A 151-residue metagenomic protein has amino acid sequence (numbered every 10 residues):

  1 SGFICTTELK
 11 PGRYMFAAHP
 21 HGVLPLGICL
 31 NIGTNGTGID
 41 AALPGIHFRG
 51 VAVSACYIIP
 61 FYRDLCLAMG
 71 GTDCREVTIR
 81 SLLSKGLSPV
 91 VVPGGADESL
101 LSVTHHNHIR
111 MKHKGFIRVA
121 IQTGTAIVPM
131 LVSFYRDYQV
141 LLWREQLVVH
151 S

Functional and structural regions predicted by a protein language model:
K10-G86, G95-K112: Catalytic core of membrane glycerolipid acyltransferases/transacylases, capturing the structured, soluble-facing
C56, G95, T104-S151: A cross-family acyltransferase "interaction/gating" segment
G86-L87, T123: Short, well-ordered alpha-helix to beta-strand connector turns
V92: Phosphate-binding P-loop/Walker A region and its immediate neighborhood
